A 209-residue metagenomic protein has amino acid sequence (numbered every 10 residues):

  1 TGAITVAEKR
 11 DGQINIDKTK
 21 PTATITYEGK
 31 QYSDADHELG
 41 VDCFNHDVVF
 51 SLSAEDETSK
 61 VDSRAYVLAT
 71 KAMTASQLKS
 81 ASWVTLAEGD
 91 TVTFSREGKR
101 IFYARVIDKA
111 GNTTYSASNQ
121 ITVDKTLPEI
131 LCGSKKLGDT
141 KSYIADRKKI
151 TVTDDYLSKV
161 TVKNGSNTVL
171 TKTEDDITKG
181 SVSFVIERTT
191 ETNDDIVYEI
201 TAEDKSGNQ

Functional and structural regions predicted by a protein language model:
T1-Q209: Low-complexity, disordered linker/stalk regions enriched in Pro/Thr/Ser/Gly
